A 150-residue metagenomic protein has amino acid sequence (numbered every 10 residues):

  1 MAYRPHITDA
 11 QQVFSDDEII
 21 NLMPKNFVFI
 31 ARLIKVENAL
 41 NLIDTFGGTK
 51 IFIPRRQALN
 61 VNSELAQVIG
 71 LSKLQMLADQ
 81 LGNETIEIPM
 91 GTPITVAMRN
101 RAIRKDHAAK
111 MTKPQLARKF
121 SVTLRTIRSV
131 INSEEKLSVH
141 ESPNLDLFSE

Functional and structural regions predicted by a protein language model:
M1-Q57, S72-D79: DNA-contacting interfaces and partner/effector-binding or oligomerization modules in DNA-centric proteins
P24-K25, Q80-T92: Short, Lys/Arg-enriched N-terminal segment that forms or immediately precedes the first helix of a structured domain
I30, T112-S121, I127: Short alpha-helical "recognition helix" segments of helix-turn-helix
T49, K110, T123, E134-S138: The DNA-recognition helices of helix-turn-helix-type DNA-binding domains
L59-I69: Acidic (E/D-rich), amphipathic helical modules within compact regulatory domains
Q67-K73, A102-K105, N144-E150: Intrinsically disordered, low-complexity basic tails/linkers immediately adjacent to helix-turn-helix/homeobox/MYB/SANT
V96-M111: Short, amphipathic alpha-helical "recognition" segments used to contact nucleic acids or chromatin
V130-F148: Short, solvent-exposed alpha-helical "recognition" segments
